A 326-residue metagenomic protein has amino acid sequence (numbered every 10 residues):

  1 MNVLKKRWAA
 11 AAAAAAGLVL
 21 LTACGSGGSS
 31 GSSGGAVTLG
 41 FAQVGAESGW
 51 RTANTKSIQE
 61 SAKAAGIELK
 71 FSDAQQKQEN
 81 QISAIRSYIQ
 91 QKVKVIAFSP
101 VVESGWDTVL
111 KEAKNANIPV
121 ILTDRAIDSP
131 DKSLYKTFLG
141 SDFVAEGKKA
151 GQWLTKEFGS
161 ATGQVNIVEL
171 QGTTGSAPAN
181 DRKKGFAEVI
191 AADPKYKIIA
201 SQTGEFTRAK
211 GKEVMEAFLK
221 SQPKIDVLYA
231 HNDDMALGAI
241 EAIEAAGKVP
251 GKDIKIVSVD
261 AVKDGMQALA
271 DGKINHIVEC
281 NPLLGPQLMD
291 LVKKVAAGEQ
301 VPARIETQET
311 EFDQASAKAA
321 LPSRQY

Functional and structural regions predicted by a protein language model:
N2-R7, C24-Y326: A residue-level marker of the well-folded mature domains of exported/periplasmic proteins
R7-A16: Sec-dependent N-terminal signal peptides
V19-A23: C-terminal motif of bacterial Sec signal peptides marking the signal peptidase cleavage site
